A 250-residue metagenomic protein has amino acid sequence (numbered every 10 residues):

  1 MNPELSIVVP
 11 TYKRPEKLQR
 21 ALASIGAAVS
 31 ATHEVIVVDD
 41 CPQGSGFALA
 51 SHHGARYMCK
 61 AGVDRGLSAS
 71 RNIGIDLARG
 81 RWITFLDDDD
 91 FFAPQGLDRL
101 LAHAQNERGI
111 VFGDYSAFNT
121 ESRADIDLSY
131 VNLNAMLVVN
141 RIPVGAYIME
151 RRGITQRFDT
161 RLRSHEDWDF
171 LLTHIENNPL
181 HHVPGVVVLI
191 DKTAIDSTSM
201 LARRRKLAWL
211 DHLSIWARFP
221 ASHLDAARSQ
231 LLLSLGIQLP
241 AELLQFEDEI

Functional and structural regions predicted by a protein language model:
V9-R20, C41: Active-site beta-to-alpha loop of glycosyltransferases that engages the nucleotide-sugar donor
K17, G46, R71, F92-R99 (+2 more regions): Acidic donor-diphosphate engagement hotspot in glycosyltransferases and nucleotidyltransferases that stabilizes
A23-T32: Short, acidic, metal-binding catalytic loop of nucleotide-sugar glycosyltransferases
V37-A48, D87: A conserved acidic beta->alpha catalytic loop
A61-A78: Glycine-rich, basic loop-to-helix element that forms the pyrophosphate-binding segment of sugar-nucleotide handling
I83: Short aromatic/hydrophobic "clamp" motif used to bind/position activated sugar donors
L97-D125: Conserved donor NDP-sugar-binding/catalytic core segment of glycosyltransferases
Y130-H212: Conserved nucleotide-sugar donor-binding catalytic segment
